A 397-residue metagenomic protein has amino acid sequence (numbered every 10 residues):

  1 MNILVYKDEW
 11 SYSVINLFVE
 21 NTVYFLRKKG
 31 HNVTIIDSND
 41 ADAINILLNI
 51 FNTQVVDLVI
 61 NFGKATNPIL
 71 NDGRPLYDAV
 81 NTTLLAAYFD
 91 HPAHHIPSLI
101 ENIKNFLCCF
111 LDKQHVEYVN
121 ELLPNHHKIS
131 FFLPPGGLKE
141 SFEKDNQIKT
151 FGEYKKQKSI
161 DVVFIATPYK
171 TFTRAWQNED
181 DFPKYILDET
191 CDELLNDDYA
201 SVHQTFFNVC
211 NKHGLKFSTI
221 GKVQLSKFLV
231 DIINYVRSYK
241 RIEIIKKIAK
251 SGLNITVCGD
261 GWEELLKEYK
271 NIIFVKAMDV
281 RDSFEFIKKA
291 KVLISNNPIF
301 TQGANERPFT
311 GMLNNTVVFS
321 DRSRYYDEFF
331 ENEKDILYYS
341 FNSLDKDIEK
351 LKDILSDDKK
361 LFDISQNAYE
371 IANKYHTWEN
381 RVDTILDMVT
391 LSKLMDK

Functional and structural regions predicted by a protein language model:
M1-N2, N32, S159-D161, N254 (+1 more regions): Residues that mark the start of a beta-strand
L4-D8, S13-P124, S141-T150, K276-D282 (+4 more regions): Extended catalytic core of nucleotide-activated donor transferases of GT-like folds
L4-S11, L17-K29, T34-S38, E101-N102 (+3 more regions): Catalytic binding pocket for nucleotide-activated donors in carbohydrate/polymer assembly enzymes
K7-F18, K128-T301, S323-Y326: Nucleotide-sugar donor-binding catalytic core of glycosyltransferases
L17-E20, N45-L48, K113, R237-K246 (+1 more regions): Well-ordered, non-membrane alpha-helical segments in soluble/globular domains
V33-T34, L84, S130, L253-I255 (+1 more regions): Hydrophobic anchor at the start of a short beta-strand that flanks the dinucleotide cofactor-binding loop
V55, N81, G252-L253, K291 (+2 more regions): Residue-level detector of structured alpha->beta connecting loops
